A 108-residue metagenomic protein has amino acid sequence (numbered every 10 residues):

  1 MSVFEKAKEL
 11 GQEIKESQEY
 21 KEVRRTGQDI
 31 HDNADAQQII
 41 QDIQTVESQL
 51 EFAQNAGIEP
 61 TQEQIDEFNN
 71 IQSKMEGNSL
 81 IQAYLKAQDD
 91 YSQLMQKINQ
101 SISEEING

Functional and structural regions predicted by a protein language model:
M1-G108: Terminal, compositionally biased segments used for targeting/anchoring and flexible tails
